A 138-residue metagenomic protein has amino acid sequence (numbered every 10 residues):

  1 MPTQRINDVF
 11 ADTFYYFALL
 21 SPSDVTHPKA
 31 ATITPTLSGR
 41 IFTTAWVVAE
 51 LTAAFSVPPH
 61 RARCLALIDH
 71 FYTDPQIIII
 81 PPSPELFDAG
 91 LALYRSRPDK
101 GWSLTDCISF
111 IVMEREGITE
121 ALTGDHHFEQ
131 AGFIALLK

Functional and structural regions predicted by a protein language model:
M1-I6, F110-I111, R115-K138: Acidic, PIN/NYN-like endoribonuclease modules and their adjacent C-terminal/linker elements
M1-T43, S56-D69: Short, well-structured N-terminal submotif of metal-dependent ribonuclease cores
T3-Q4, I78-T119: Active-site neighborhoods of divalent-metal-dependent phosphate/nucleic-acid chemistry enzymes
A45-W46, D106, D125-H126: Short secondary-structure boundary segments
V47, T52-A53: Extended low-complexity intrinsically disordered regions
F71-S83, R97-D99, F128-K138: Short acidic, glycine/proline-enriched helix-loop-strand junctions
